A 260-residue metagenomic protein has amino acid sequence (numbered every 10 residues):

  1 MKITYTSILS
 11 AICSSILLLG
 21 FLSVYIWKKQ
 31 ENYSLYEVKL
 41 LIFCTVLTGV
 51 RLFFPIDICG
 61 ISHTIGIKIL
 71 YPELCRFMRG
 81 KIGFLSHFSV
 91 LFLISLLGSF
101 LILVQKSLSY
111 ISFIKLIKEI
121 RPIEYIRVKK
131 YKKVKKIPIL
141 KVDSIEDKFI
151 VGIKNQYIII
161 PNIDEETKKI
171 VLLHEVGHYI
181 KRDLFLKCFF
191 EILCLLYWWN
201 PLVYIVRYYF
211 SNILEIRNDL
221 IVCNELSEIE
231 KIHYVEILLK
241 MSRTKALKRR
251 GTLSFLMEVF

Functional and structural regions predicted by a protein language model:
K2-T64, K68, K81-F260: Membrane-embedded and juxtamembrane structural elements of multi-pass membrane proteins
Y71-G80: Short membrane-interface loop/juxtamembrane segments of multi-pass integral membrane proteins
